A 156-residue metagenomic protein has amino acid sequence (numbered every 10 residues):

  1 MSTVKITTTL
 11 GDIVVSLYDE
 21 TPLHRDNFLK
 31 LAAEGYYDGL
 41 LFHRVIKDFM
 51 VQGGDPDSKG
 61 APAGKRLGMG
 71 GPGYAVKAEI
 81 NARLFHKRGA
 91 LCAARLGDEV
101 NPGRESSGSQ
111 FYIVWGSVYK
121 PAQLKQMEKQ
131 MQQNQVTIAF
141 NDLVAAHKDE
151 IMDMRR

Functional and structural regions predicted by a protein language model:
M1-R156: Cyclophilin-like peptidyl-prolyl cis-trans isomerases
